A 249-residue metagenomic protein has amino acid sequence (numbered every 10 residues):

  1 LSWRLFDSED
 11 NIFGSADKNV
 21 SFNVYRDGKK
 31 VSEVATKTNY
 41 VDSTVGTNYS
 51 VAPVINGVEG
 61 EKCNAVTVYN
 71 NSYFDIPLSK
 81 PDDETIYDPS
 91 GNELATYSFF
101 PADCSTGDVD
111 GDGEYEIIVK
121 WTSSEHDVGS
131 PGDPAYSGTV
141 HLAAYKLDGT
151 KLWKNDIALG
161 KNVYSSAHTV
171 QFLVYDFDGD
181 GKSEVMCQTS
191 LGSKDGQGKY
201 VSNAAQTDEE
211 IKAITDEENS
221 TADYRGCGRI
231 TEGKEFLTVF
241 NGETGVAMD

Functional and structural regions predicted by a protein language model:
S2-G46: Recognizes extended acidic, P/S/T-rich segments that occur within or adjacent to Ig-like beta-sandwich modules
W3, K80-D103, L159-Q171: Repeat-based blade/solenoid architectures
D10, V119-T139, Q188-T231: Short, conserved, GDST-rich strand-edge loop motifs in beta-rich repeat architectures
K30-V41, S124, A135-H141, L147-F177: Blade-loop segments of beta-propeller domains
D42-V58: Beta-strand-rich modules
N56-Y73: Extracellular fibronectin type III
A102-V109, V170-E184: Beta-propeller blade termini
G111-W121, G179-T189: Acidic/hydrophobic-patterned starts of short beta strands in beta-sheet-rich repeat architectures
